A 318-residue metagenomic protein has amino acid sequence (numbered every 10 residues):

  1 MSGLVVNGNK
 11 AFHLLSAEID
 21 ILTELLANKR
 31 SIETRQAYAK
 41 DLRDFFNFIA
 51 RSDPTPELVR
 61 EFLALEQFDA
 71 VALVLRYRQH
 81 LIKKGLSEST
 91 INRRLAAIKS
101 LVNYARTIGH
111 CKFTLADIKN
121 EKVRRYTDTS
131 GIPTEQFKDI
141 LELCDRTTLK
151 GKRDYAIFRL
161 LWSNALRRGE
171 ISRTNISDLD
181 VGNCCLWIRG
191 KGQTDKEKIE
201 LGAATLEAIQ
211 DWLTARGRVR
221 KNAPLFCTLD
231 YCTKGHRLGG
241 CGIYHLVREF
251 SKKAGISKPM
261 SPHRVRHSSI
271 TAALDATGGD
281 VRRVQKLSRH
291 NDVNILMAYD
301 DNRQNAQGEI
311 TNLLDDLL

Functional and structural regions predicted by a protein language model:
M1-L318: Conserved catalytic core of the tyrosine transesterase superfamily
